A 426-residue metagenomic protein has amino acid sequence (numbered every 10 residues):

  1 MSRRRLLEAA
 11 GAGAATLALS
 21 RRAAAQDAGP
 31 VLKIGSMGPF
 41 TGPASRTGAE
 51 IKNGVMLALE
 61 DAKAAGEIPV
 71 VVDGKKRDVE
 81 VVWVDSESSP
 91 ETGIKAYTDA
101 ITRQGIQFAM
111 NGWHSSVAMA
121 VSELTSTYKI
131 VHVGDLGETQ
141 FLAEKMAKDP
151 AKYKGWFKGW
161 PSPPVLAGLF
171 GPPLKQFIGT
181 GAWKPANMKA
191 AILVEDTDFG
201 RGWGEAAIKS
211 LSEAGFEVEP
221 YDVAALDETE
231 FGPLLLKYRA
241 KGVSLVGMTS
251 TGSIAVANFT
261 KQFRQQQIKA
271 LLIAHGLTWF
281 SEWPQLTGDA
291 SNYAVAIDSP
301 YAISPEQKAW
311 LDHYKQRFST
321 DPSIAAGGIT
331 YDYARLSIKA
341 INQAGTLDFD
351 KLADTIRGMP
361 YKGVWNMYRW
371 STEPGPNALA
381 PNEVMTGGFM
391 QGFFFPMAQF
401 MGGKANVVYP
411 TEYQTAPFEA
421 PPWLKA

Functional and structural regions predicted by a protein language model:
M1-A14: N-terminal secretory signal peptides and thylakoid transit peptides that target proteins across membranes
S20-F40: C-terminal segment of N-terminal export signals and the immediately downstream linker at the start of the mature
G35-M56, V84-P90, W113-H114, L193-G202 (+1 more regions): Extracytoplasmic "Venus flytrap"
R46-I51, A65-A147, G159, A224-G232 (+2 more regions): Beta-alpha junction/loop-to-helix N-cap segments that form part of ligand/metal-binding clefts
M56, E60-E67, T98-G105, E123-T127 (+8 more regions): Sec-exported extracytoplasmic/periplasmic mature domains
I106-Y221, L271-D289, V295-A296: Extracytoplasmic ligand/sensor domains, especially the bilobed periplasmic-binding protein
T139, A143, P163, T260-Y333 (+2 more regions): Extracellular/periplasmic periplasmic-binding protein-like sensory domains
Q316-I324, I338-V407: Segments of small-molecule ligand-sensing domains
